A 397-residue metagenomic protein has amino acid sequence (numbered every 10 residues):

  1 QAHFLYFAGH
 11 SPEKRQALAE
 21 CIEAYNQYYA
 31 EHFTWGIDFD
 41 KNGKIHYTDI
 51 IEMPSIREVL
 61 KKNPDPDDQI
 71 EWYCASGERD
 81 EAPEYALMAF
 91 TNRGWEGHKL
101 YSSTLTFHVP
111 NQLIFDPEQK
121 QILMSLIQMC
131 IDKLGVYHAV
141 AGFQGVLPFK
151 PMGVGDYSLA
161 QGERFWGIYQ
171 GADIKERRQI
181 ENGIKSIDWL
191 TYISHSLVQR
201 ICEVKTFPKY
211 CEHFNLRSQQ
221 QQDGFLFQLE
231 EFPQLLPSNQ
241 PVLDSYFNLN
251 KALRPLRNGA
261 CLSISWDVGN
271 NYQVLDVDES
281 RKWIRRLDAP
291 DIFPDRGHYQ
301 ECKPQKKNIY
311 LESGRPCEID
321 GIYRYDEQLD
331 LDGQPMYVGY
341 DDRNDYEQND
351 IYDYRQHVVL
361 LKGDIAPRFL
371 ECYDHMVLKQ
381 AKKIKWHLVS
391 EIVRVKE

Functional and structural regions predicted by a protein language model:
Q1, S103, I319-G321: Short structural boundary motif marking the start of a folded domain
Q1-W35, F149-K303: C-terminal interaction module
Y6-E13, I114-I122, L311: Conserved aromatic-histidine-acidic binding/catalytic patches
R15-F39, Q334-Y354: Short, flexible N-terminal segments of the mature chain
Y29-S158: Internal, hydrophobic cores of structured domains that mediate oligomerization or house catalytic pockets within large
K306-S313: Short, recurring structural edge motifs at helix starts
S313, Q328, D332-E397: Intrinsically disordered, low-complexity terminal tails and linkers in eukaryotic proteins, enriched in charged/polar
E318-L331: Extracellular/lumenal glycan-associated surfaces
